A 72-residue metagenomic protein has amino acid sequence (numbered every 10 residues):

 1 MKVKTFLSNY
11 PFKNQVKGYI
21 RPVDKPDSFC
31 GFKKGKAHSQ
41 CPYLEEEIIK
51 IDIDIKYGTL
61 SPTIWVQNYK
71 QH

Functional and structural regions predicted by a protein language model:
M1-K4: Short, structural beta-strand-to-alpha-helix junction motif
S8-K13: Catalytic phosphate/metal-binding cores of nucleic-acid and nucleotide-processing enzymes, i.e., regions that mediate
Q15-Y69: Acidic, low-complexity, intrinsically disordered interaction modules
